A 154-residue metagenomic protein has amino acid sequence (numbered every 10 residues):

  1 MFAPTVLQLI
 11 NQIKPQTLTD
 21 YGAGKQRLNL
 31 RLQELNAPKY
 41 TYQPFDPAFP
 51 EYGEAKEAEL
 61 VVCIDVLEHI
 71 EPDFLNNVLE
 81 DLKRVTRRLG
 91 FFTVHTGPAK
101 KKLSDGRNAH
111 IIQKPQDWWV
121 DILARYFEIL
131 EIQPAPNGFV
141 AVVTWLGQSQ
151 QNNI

Functional and structural regions predicted by a protein language model:
M1-A58, D73-E80, V85, T96 (+3 more regions): Conserved N-terminal segment of class I S-adenosyl-L-methionine
V62: A conserved beta-strand element that flanks and buttresses the S-adenosyl-L-methionine
V66-H69: Hydrophobic adenine-recognition pocket in adenosine-nucleotide-binding enzymes
R88-F91: Short glycine-centered segments of the SAM/dcSAM-binding site in methyltransferase folds
H95-K101: Short "lid" loop at the C-terminus of a central beta-strand within the Rossmann-like core of SAM-dependent
